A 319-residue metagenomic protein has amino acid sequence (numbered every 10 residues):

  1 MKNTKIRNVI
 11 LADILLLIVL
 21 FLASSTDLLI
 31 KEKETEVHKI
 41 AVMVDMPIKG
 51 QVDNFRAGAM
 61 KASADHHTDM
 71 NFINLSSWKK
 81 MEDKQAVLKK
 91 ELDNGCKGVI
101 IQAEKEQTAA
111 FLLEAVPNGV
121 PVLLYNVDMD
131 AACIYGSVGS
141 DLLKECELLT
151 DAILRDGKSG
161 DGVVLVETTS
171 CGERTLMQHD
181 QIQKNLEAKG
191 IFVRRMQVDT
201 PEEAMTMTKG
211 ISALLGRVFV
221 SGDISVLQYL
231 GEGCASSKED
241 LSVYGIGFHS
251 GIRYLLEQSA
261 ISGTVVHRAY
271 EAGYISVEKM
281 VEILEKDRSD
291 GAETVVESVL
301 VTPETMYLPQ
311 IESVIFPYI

Functional and structural regions predicted by a protein language model:
N8, E271, I275-I319: Hinge/cleft segment of the Venus flytrap/periplasmic-binding protein
N8-S25: Hydrophobic membrane-insertion alpha-helices, especially the h-region of bacterial N-terminal signal peptides
T26-F55, Y135-G136, G162-C171: Short beta-strand segments enriched in small/hydrophobic residues
I40-A57, A62, H66, N71-E82 (+1 more regions): Extracytoplasmic "Venus flytrap"
Q51-H66, E145-L149, C171-F192, P317: Short, solvent-exposed amphipathic alpha-helices that sit in or adjacent to ligand/effector-binding or catalytic
S63-K84, G162-L165, Q183-A204, L215-R217: Short beta-strand elements in bilobed, periplasmic/extracellular small-molecule ligand-binding domains
I100-N118, V122, M196-R253: Hydrophobic alpha-helical
S137-G162, F248-I252, R268-E285: Hydrophobic alpha-helical segments within soluble ligand-binding/sensing domains
